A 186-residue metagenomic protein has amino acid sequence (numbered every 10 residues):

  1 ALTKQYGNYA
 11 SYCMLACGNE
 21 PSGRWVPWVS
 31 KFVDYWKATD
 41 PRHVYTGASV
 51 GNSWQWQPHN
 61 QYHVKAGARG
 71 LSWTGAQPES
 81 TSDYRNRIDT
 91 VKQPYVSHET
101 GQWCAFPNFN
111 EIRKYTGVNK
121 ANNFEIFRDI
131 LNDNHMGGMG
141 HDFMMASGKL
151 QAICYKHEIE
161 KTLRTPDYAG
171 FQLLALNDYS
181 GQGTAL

Functional and structural regions predicted by a protein language model:
A1-G170, L174-N177: Substrate-binding/catalytic cleft of secreted carbohydrate-active enzymes, primarily glycoside hydrolases
S180-L186: Extended hydrophobic/aromatic segments used for targeting, binding, or gating
